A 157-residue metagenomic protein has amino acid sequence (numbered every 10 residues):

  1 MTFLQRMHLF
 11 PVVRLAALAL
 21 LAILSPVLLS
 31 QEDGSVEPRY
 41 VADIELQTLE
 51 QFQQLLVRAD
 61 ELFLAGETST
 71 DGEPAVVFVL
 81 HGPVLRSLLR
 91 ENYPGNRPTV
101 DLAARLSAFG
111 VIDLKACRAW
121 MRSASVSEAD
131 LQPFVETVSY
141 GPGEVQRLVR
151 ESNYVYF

Functional and structural regions predicted by a protein language model:
M1-F10: N-terminal secretory signal peptides that target proteins for export/translocation
R14-S25: Bacterial N-terminal signal peptides
S30-T48: Short N-terminal segments immediately surrounding and downstream of signal-peptide cleavage
I44-L56, R90-E91: Short, glycine-rich nucleotide/cofactor-binding loops
Q54-T70: Histidine-anchored nucleotide/phosphate-binding helix
G66-V77, A116: Surface-exposed patches in mature extracellular/periplasmic domains of secreted proteins
E73-L88: Acidic helix-start/capping segments at beta-turn-to-alpha-helix junctions
L89-F157: A cross-taxonomic marker for long C-terminal extensions/tails that follow the last structured domain
